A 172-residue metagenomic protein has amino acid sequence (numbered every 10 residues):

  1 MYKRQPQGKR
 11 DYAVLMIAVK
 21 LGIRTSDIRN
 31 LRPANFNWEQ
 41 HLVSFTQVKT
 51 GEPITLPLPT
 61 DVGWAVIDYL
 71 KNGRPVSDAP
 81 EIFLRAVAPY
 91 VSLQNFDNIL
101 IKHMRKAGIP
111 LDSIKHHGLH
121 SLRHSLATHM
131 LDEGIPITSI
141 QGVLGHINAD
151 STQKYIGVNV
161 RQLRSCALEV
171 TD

Functional and structural regions predicted by a protein language model:
K3-D172: Conserved catalytic core of the tyrosine transesterase superfamily
